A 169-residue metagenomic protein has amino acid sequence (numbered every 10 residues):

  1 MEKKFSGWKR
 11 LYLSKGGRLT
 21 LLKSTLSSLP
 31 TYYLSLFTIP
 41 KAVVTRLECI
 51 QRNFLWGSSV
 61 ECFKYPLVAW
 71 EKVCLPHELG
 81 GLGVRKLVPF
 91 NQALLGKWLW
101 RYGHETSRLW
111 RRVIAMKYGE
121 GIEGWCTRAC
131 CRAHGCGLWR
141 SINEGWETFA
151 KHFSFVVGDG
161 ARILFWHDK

Functional and structural regions predicted by a protein language model:
M1-K169: A helix-boundary/hinge signal
